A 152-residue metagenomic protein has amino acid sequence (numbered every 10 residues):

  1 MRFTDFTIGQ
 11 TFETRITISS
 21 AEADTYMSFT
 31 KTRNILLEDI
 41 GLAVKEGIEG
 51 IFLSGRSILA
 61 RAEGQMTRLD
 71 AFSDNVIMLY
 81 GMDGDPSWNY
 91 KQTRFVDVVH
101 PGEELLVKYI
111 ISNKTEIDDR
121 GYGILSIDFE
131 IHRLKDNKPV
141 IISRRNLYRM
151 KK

Functional and structural regions predicted by a protein language model:
M1-T11, F95-K152: HotDog/MaoC-like acyl-thioester-processing domains
M1-W88, K151-K152: Hot-dog-fold acyl-thioester-processing enzymes
R61-G64, S73-M78, P86-H100, E104-E116: Catalytic-pocket segment enriched in acidic/His residues
M82-K91, G123-I127: A generic structural signal for short beta-strands and their flanking turns/coil linkers
